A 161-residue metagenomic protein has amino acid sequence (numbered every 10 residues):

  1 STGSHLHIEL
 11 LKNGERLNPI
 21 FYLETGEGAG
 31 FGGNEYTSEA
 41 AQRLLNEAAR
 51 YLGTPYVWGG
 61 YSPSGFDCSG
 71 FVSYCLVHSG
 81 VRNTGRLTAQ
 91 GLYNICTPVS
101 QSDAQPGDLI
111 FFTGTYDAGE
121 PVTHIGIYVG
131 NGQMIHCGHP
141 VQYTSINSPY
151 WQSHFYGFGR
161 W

Functional and structural regions predicted by a protein language model:
S1-H5, T113-P121: Flexible, gly/ser-rich surface segments that form the specificity/activation loops bordering the active-site cleft
T2-L10, C68: Acidic helix/loop microenvironments that form the catalytic cleft of cell-wall polysaccharide enzymes
S4-L6, P106, H124, G130: Envelope-exposed proteins and targeting segments
L11-E39, R43-E47, V81-R82, A89 (+2 more regions): Aromatic- and glycine-rich peptidoglycan recognition patches
R50, T54-P106, S153: Catalytic cysteine-centered active-site loop
